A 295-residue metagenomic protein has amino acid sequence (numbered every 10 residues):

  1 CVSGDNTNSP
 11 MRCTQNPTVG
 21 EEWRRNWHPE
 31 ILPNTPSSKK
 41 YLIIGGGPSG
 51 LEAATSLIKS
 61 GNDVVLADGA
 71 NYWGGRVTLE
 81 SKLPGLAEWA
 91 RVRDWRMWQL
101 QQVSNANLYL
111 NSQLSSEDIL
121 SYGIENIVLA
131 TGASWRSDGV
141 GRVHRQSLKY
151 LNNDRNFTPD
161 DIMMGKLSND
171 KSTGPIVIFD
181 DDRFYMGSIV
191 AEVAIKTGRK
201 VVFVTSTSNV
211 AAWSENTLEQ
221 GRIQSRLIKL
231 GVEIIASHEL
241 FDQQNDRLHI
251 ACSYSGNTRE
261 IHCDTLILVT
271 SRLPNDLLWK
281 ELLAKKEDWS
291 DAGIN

Functional and structural regions predicted by a protein language model:
C1-N34: Cysteine-cluster motifs in flexible loop/terminal segments that predominantly coordinate metals
C13, L100, V128, N156 (+4 more regions): Hydrophobic, well-ordered secondary-structure elements that form the walls of internal hydrophobic environments
E21-R24, W73-V77, S137-G139: Short acidic/His/Gly/Ser-rich catalytic and metal-binding motifs that mark active-site loops of diverse hydrolases
P29-Y41, I176, H238-H249: Surface beta-strand/loop "capping" patches
P33-G69, Y109-G123, T131-Q146, N152-E215 (+2 more regions): Rossmann-like dinucleotide/flavin-binding elements
D63-Q102, D182-H238: Rossmann-like dinucleotide-binding cores of NAD(P)H-dependent redox enzymes
L100-L108, S147-R155, L227-E233: A short helix-to-beta-strand connector/capping loop
I223-K229, E233-D246, I250, Y254-S255 (+1 more regions): C-terminal structural cap/anchor segments
